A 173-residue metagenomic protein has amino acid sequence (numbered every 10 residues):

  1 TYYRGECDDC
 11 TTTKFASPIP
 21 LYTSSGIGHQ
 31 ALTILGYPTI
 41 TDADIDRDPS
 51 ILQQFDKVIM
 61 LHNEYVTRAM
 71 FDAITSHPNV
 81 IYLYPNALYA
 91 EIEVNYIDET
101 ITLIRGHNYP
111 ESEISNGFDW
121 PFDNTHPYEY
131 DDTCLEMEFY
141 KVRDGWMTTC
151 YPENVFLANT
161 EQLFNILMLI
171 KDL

Functional and structural regions predicted by a protein language model:
T1-S50, D123-T125, T133-D172: Aromatic-Pro/Gly-enriched surface loop or interdomain linker that acts as a lid/target-recognition segment
S17-N95: Helical hinge/lid and interdomain linker segments adjacent to catalytic or ligand-binding clefts that mediate domain
E64-Y151: A glycine-rich, often tryptophan-bearing local segment used as a flexible ligand/cofactor-contacting loop or short
